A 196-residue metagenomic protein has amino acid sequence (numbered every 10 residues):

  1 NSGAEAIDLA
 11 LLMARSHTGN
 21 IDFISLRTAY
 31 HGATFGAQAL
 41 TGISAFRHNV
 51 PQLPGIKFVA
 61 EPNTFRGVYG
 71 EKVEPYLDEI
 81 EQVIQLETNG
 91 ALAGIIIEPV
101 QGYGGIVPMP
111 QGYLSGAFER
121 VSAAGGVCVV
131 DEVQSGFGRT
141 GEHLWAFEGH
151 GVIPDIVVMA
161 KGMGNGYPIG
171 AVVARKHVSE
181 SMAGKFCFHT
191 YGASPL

Functional and structural regions predicted by a protein language model:
N1-L196: Conserved N-terminal phosphate-binding loop of PLP-dependent enzymes in the Aspartate aminotransferase
